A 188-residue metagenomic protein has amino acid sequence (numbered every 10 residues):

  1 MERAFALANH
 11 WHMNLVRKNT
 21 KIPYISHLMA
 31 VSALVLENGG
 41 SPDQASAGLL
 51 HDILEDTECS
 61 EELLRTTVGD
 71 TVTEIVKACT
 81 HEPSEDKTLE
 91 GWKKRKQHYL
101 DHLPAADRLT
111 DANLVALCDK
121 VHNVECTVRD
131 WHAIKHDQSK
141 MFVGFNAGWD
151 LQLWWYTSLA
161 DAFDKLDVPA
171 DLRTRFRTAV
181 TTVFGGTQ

Functional and structural regions predicted by a protein language model:
M1-Q188: Active-site helical microenvironments for divalent-metal-assisted chemistry
